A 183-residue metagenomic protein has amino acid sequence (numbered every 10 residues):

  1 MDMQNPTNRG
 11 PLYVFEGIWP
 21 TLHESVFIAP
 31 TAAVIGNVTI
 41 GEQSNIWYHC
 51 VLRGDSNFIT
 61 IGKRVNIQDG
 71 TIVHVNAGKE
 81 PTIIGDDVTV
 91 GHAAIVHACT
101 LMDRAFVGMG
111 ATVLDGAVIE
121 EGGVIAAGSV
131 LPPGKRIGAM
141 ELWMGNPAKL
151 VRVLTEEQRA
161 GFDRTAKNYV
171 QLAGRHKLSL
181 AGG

Functional and structural regions predicted by a protein language model:
M1-T21, D55, I61-K63, D69-I72 (+3 more regions): Glycine-rich hexapeptide-repeat left-handed beta-helix
D2-I46: N-terminal segments that cap or nucleate solenoid repeat domains
T31, H49, D69-G70: Generic short beta-strand segments
T89: Short proline/glycine- and basic residue-enriched helix-capping loop/turn segments at helix->loop/beta transitions
